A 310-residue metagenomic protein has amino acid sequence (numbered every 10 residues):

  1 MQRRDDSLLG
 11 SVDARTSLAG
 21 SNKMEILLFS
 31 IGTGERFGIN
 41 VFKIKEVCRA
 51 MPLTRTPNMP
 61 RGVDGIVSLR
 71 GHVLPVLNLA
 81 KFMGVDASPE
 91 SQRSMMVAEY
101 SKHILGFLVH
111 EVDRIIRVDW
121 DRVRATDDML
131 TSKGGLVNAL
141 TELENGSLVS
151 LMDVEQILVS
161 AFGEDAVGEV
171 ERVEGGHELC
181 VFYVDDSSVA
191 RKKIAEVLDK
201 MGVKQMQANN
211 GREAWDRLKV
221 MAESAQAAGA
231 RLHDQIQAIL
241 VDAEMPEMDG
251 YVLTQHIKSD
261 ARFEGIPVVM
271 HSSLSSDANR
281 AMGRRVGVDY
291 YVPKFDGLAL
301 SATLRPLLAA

Functional and structural regions predicted by a protein language model:
M1-A230, D234-I239, A243-V252, S259-P267 (+2 more regions): An acidic, low-aromatic, low-complexity terminal/linker signal
